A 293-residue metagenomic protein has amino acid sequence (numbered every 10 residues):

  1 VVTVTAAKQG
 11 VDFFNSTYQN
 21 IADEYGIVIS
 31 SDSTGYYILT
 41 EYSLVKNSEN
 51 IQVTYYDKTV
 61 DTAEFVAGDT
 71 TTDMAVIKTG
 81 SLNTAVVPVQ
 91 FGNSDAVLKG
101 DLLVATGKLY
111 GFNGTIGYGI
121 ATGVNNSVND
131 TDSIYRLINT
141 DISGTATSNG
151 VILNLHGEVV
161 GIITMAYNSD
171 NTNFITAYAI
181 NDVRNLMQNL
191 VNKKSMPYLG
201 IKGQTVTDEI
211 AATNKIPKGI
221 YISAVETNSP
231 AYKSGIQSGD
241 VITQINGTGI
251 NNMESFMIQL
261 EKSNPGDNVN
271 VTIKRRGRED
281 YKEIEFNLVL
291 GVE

Functional and structural regions predicted by a protein language model:
V1-S31, S48-N50, R184, Q188: N-terminal activation segment of mature serine protease catalytic domains
V2-V4, G26, Y36, T40 (+17 more regions): Terminal peptide-recognition signature
A7, E41-S43, K108-L109, M165 (+2 more regions): Short, surface-exposed secondary-structure boundary micro-motifs
Q9-G10, S31-S33, K46-N47, G68-T72 (+3 more regions): Short, conserved beta-turn/loop elements at beta-strand boundaries and strand-helix junctions
G10, Y18, S143, V191-Q259 (+1 more regions): PDZ/PDZ-like groove recognition
S30-G114, I142, A146, N171 (+4 more regions): Conserved active-site neighborhood of the chymotrypsin/trypsin-like protease fold
S48, V86, T106-Y118, V128-M187: Active-site loop architecture of trypsin-fold serine endopeptidases
L102, V160-D208, V289-E293: Interdomain regulatory linker/hinge segments that flank or connect interaction modules in polarity/junction/synaptic
